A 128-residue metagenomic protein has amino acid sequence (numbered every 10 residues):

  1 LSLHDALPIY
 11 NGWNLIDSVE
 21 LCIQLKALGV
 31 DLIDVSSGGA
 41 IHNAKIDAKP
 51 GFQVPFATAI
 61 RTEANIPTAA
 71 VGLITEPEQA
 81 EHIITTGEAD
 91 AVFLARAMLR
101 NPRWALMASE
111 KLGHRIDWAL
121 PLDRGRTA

Functional and structural regions predicted by a protein language model:
L3-A128: Flavin-dependent oxidoreductase catalytic cores
